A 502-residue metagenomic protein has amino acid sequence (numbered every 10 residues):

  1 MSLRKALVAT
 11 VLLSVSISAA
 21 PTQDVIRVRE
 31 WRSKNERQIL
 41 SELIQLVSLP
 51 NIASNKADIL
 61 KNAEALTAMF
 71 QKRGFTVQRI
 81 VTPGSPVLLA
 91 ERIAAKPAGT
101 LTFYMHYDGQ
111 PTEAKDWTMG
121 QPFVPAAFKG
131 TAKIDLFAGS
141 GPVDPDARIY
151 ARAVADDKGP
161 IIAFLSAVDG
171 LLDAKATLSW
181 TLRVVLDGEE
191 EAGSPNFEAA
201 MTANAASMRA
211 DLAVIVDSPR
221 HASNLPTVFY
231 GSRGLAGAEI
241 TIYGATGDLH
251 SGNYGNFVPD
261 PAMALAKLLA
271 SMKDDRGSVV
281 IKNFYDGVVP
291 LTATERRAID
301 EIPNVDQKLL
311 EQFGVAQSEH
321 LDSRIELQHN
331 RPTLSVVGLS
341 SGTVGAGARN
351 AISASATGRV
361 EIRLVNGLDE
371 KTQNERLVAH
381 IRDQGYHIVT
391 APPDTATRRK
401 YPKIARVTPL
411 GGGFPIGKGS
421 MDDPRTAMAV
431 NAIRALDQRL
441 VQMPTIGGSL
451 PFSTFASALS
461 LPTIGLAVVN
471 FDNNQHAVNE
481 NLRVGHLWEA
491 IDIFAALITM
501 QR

Functional and structural regions predicted by a protein language model:
M1-V8: Bacterial N-terminal signal peptides that target proteins for export
V11-A20: Hydrophobic h-region of N-terminal signal peptides that target proteins for export in Gram-negative bacteria
A20-Q23, H221, G237-E239, Y243-N481 (+2 more regions): Metal-dependent amide/peptide-bond hydrolase catalytic core, centered on the "pita-bread" metallohydrolase fold
Q23-V154, D173-W180, V360: Acidic/His- and Gly-rich active-site-bordering loop/insert found across diverse amide/peptide-bond hydrolases
A98, S179, R209, S223 (+3 more regions): Short, solvent-exposed loop/turn segments at the edges of secondary structure
P145-G231: Acidic/histidine-rich catalytic neighborhood of metal-dependent amide-processing enzymes
G159-G170, A264-K267, T454, E489-I493: Short amphipathic alpha-helical face segments that pack within enzyme cores and frequently flank/anchor catalytic
S166-D173, K267-S271, I362, A496-T499: Short glycine/serine- and small hydrophobic-enriched flexible loop segments
